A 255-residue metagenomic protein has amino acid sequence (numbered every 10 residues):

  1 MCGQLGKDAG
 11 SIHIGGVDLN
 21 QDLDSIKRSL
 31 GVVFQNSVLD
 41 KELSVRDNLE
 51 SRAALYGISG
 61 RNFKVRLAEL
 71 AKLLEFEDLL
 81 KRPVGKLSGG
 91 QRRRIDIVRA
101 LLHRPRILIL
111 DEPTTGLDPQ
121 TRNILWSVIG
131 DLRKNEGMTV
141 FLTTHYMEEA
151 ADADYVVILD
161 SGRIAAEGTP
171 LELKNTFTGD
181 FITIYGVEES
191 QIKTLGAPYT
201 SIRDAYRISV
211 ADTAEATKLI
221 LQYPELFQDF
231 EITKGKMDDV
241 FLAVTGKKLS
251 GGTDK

Functional and structural regions predicted by a protein language model:
G10-D18, I26: Conserved ABC transporter NBD signature motif
E50, A54, R61-L79: Conserved ABC ATPase "signature" region
P83-L87: Conserved ABC ATPase signature
R104: Conserved catalytic motifs of ABC-family nucleotide-binding domains
L108-D111: Catalytic Walker B motif of ABC-type/P-loop ATPase nucleotide-binding domains
T178-K248: Short, charged/small-residue-rich alpha-helical element at the C-terminal edge of ABC transporter nucleotide-binding
